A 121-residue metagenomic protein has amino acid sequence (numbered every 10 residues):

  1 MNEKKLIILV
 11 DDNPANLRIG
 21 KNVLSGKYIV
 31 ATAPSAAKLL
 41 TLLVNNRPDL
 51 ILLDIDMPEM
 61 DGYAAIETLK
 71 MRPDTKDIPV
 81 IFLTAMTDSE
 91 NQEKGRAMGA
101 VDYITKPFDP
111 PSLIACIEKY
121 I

Functional and structural regions predicted by a protein language model:
E3-A15, G20-K21, I51: Conserved acidic segment of CheY-like receiver
P14-A31, Y120: Two-component/phosphorelay signaling modules centered on CheY-like receiver
T32-L50: Acidic, metal-coordinating helix/loop segments flanking the phosphotransfer/catalytic sites of two-component signaling
M57-M60: Receiver (REC) domain active-site loop signature in two-component systems and cognate sites in sensor histidine kinases
F108-I117: C-terminal output helix
